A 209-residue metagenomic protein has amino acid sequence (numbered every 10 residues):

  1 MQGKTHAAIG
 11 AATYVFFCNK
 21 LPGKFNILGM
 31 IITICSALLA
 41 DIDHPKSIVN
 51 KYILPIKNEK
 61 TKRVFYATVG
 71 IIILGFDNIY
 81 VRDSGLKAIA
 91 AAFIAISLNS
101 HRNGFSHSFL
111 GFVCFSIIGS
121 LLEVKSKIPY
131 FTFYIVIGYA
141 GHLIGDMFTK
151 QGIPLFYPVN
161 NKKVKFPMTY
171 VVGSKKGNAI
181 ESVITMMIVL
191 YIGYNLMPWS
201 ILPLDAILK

Functional and structural regions predicted by a protein language model:
M1-K209: N-terminal membrane-targeting hydrophobic helices
